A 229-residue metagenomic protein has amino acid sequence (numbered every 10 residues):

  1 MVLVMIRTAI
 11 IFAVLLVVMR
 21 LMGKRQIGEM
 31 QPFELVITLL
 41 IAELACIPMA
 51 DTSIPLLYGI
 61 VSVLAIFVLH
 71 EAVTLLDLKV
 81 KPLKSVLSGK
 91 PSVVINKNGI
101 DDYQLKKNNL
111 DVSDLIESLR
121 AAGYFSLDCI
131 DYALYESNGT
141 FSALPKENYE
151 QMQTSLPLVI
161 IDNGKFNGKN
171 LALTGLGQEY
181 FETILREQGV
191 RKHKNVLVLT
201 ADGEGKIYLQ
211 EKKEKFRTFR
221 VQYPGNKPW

Functional and structural regions predicted by a protein language model:
M1-A13: Structural signature of hydrophobic alpha-helical transmembrane segments
R7-T8, L35, L39, G59-F67: Alpha-helical transmembrane segments of multi-pass membrane proteins, especially transporters and channels
V14-V18, L40-C46: Hydrophobic, membrane-inserted alpha-helices
L16-Q26, L75: C-terminal ends of transmembrane helices
G23, I130, V196: Residue-level signature of catalytic and energy-coupling elements of molecular machines, predominantly ATP/GTP-dependent
R25-T38: Short, non-helical or kinked segments that cap or interrupt transmembrane helices
L44-K90, K97-N98: Transmembrane alpha-helices and immediately adjacent membrane-cytoplasm interface residues in multi-pass integral
L76-F125, Y132-H193, D202-W229: Cytosolic, membrane-proximal regulatory domains of ion/volume homeostasis and mechanosensation machinery
